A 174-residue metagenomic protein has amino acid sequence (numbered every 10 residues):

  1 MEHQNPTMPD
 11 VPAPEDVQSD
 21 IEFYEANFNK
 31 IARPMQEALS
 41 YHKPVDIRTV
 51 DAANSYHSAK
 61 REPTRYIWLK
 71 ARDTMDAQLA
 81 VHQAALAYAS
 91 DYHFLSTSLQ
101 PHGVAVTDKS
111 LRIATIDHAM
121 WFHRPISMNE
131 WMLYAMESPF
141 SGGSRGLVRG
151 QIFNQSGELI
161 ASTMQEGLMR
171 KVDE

Functional and structural regions predicted by a protein language model:
M1-E174: Terminal targeting signals and extreme-terminal segments of soluble enzymes
